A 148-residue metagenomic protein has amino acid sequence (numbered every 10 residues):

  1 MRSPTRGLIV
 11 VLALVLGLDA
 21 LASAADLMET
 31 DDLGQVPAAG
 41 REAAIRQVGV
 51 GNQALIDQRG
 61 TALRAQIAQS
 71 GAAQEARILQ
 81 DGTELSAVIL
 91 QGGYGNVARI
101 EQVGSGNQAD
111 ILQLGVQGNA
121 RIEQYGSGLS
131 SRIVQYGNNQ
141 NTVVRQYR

Functional and structural regions predicted by a protein language model:
M1-A24: Classic N-terminal secretory signal peptides
S23-N96, E101-R148: General marker for long, soluble alpha-helical cores
